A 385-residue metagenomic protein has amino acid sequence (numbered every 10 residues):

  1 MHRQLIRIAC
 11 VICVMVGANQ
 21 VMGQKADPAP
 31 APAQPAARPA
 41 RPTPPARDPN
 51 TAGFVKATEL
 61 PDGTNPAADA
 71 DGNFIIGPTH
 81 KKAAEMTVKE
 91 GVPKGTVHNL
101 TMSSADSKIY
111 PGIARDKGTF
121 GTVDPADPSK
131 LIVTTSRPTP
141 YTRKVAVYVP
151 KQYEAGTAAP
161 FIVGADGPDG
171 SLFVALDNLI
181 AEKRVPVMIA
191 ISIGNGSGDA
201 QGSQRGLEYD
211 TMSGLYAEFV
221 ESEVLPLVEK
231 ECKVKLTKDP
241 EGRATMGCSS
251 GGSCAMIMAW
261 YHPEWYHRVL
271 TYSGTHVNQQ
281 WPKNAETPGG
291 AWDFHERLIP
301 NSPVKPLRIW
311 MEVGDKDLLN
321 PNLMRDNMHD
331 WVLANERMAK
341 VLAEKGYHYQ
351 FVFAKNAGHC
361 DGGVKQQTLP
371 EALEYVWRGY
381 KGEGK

Functional and structural regions predicted by a protein language model:
M1-A9: Bacterial N-terminal signal peptides that target proteins for export
I8-G17: Bacterial N-terminal signal peptides
N19-G23: Sec/Tat signal peptide C-region and signal peptidase I cleavage site
Q24-P44, K385: Disordered, low-complexity segments in secreted/periplasmic proteins that are enriched in proline
P42-E59: Short acidic, Pro/Gly- and aromatic-enriched capping/linker segments at domain boundaries
F54, P61-K385: Non-catalytic cap/lid and distal C-terminal segments of serine-dependent acyl enzymes
